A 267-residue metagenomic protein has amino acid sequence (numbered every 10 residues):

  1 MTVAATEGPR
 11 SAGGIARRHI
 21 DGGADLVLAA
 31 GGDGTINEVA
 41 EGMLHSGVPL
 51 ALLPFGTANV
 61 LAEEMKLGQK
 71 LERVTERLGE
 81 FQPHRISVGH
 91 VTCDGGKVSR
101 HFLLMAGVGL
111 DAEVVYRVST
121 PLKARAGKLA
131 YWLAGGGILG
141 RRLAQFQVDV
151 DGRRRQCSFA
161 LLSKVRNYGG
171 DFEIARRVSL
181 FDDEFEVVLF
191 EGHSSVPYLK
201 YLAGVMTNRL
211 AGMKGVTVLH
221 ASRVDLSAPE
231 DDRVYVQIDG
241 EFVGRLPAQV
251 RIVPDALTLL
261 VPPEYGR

Functional and structural regions predicted by a protein language model:
M1-V27, N37, E72-E76, G266-R267: ATP/NTP phosphate-donor binding region
T6, L44-P49, L53-S158, K164: Catalytic core of DAGKc-family lipid kinases
A29-D33: N-terminal glycine-rich "phosphate-gripper" loop used for MgATP/nucleotide binding and carboxylate activation
G107, D111, L161-A175, F242: Glycine-rich phosphate/pyrophosphate-binding beta-alpha loops
D111-V114, Q156, Y168-D171, S195-L199: Short acidic/glycine-rich loop or secondary-structure boundary segments that cap or lie
L122-A130, R176-P197: Gly/Ser/Thr-rich active-site loops/lids in small-molecule metabolic enzymes that frequently grip phosphoryl groups
R142-A144, Q156-S158, F181-E186, H220-S222: A generic structural signal for short beta-strands and their flanking turns/coil linkers
S179, L189-R267: ATP/nucleoside-binding phosphotransfer catalytic cores, i.e., glycine-rich phosphate-binding loops
